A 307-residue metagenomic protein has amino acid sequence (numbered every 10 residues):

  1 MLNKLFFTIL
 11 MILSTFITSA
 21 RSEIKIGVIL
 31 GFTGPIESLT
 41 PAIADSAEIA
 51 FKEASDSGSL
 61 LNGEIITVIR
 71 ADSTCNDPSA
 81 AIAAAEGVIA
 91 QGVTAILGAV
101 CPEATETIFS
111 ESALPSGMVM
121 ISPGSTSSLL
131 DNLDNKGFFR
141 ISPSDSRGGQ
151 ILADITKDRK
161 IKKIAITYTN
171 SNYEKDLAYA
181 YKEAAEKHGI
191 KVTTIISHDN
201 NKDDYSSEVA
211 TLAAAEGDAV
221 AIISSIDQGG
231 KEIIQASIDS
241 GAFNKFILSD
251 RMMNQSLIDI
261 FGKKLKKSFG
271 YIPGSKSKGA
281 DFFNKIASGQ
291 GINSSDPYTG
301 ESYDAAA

Functional and structural regions predicted by a protein language model:
M1-F7: Bacterial N-terminal signal peptides that target proteins for export
F7-T15: Bacterial N-terminal signal peptides
A20-S22: Boundary at the C-terminal end of the N-terminal hydrophobic targeting segment
G27-E48, A71-P78, V100, T167-E174 (+1 more regions): Extracytoplasmic "Venus flytrap"
S38, A42-I49, E53, S79-A95 (+15 more regions): Extracytoplasmic/secreted proteins, especially bacterial periplasmic and envelope-associated proteins
S38-D45, S57-L130, I141, H198-Y205 (+2 more regions): Beta-alpha junction/loop-to-helix N-cap segments that form part of ligand/metal-binding clefts
A90-I196, K245-K263, G270: Extracytoplasmic ligand/sensor domains, especially the bilobed periplasmic-binding protein
I234-D304: Extracellular/periplasmic periplasmic-binding protein-like sensory domains
